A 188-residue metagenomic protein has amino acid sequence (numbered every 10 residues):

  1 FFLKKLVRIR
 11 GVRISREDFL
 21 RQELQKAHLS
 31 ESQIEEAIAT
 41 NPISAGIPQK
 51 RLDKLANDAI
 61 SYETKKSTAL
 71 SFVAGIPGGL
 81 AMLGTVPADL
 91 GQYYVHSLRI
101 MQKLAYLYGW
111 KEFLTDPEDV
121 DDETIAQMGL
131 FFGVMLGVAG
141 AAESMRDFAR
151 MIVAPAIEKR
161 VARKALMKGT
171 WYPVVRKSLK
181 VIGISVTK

Functional and structural regions predicted by a protein language model:
F1-V73, H96-K188: Terminal, membrane-proximal amphipathic helices and intrinsically disordered targeting/regulatory segments
L70-Q92, K188: Conserved phosphate/anionic-ligand binding catalytic regions in large, soluble enzymes, centered on
